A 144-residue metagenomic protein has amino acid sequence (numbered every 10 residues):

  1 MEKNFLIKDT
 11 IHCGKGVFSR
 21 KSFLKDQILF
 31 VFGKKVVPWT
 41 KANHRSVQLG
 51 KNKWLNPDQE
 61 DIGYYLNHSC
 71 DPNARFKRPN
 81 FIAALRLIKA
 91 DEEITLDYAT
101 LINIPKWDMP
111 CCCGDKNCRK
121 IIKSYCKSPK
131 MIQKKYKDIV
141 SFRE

Functional and structural regions predicted by a protein language model:
M1-E144: Conserved catalytic SET/PR domain of SAM-dependent protein methyltransferases, capturing the structural core that binds
